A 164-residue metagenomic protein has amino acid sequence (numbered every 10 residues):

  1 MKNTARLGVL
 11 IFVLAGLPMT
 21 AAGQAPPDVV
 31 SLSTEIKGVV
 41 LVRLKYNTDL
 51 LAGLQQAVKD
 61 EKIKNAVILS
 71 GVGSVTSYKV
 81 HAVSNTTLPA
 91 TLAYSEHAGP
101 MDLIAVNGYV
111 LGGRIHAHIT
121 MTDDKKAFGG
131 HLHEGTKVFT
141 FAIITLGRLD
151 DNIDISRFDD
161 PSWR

Functional and structural regions predicted by a protein language model:
M1-V9: Bacterial N-terminal signal peptides that target proteins for export
G8-P18: Bacterial N-terminal signal peptides
M19-G23: Sec/Tat signal peptide C-region and signal peptidase I cleavage site
Q24-K59, N65-S70, T76-H116, M121-R164: N-terminal intrinsically disordered, cationic/polar leader segments that include organellar targeting peptides
